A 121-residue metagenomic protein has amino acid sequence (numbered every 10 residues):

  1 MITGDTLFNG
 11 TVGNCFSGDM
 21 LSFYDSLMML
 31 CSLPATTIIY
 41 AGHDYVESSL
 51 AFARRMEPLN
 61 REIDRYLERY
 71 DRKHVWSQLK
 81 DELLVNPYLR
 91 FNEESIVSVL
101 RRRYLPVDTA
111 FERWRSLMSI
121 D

Functional and structural regions predicted by a protein language model:
M1-I2, Y40: Residue-level marker for buried hydrophobic side chains located in beta-strands that build the well-ordered beta-sheet
I2-D5, P34: A residue-level detector for conformationally permissive "hinge/kink" positions
D5-L7, V12-N14, M20, D44: Active-site metal-binding loops of divalent metal-dependent hydrolases
V12-C15, A51-A53: A short secondary-structure junction signal
F23, L27: Aromatic/hydrophobic pocket-lining residues that form the small-molecule binding cavity in soluble enzyme cores
M28-I38, E47-D121: Accessory terminal helices/loops
